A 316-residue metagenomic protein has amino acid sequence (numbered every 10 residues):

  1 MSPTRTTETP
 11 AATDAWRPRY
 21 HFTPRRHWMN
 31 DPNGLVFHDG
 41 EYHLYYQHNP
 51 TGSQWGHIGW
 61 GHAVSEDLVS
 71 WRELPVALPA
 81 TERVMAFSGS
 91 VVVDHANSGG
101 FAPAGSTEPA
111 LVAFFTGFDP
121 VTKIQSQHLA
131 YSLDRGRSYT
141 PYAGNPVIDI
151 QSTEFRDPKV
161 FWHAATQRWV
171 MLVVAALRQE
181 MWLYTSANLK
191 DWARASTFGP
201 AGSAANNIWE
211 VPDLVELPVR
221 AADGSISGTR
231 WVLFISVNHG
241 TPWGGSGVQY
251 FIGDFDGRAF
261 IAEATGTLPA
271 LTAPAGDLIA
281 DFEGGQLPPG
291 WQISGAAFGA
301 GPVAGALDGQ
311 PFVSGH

Functional and structural regions predicted by a protein language model:
M1-P158, W162-V211, P218-D281, G285 (+2 more regions): Beta-rich carbohydrate-recognition and catalytic domains
G301-H316: Short carbohydrate-recognition loop motifs
